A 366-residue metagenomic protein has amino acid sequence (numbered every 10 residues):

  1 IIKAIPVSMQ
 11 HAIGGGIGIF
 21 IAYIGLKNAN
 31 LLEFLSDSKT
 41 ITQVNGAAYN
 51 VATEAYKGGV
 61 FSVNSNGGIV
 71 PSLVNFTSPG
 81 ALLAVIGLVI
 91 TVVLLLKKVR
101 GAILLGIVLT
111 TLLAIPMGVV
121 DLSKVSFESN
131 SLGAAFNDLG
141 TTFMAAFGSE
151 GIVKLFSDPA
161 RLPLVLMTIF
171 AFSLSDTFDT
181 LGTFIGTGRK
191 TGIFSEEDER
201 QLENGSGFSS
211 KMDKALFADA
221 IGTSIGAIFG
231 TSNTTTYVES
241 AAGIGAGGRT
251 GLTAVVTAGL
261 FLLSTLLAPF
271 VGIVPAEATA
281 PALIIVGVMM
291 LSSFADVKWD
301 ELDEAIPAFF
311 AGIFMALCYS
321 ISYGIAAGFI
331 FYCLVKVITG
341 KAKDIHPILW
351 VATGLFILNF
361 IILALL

Functional and structural regions predicted by a protein language model:
I1, S240-A241, G287-I306, C333-K343: Alpha-helical transmembrane segments
I1-I17, R189-F294: Helix-loop-helix junctions within the multi-pass membrane cores of secondary transporters/permeases
I2, I24-L35, S65-N66, V119-S123 (+5 more regions): Transmembrane helix-loop junctions in multi-pass membrane proteins
A4-Q10, I19-V92, V120-L155, L366: Inter-helical loop and helix-membrane interface segments of multi-pass membrane transporters/permeases
I13-I17, A81-V89, A102-L113, T279-V286 (+3 more regions): Hydrophobic mid-bilayer segments of alpha-helices in multi-pass membrane transport proteins, especially secondary
L35-V44, I69-L83, I225-A227, N233 (+3 more regions): Structural signature of hydrophobic alpha-helical transmembrane segments
V70, I107, T111-S210, I357: Helix-loop-helix hairpins and the membrane-proximal interhelical loops of multi-pass alpha-helical transport proteins
V89-D138, S173-G182, F314-A326, V335-I348 (+1 more regions): Flexible hinge motifs at transmembrane-helix junctions and intramembrane kinks/re-entrant loops in multi-pass membrane
